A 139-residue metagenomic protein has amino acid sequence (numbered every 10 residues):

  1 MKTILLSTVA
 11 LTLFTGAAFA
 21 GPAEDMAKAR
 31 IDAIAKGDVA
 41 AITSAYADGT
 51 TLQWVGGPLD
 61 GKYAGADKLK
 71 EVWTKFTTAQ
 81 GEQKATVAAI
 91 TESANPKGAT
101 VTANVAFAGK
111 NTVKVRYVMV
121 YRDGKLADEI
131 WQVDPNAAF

Functional and structural regions predicted by a protein language model:
M1-I4, T8: Positively charged n-region of N-terminal signal peptides that target proteins for export
T15-A18: N-terminal signal peptide c-region/cleavage motif recognized by signal peptidases
P22-A40: Short N-terminal segments immediately surrounding and downstream of signal-peptide cleavage
D38-Q53: Short, well-ordered alpha-helical segments enriched in acidic and aromatic residues
Y46, W54, A103-F107, V133: Short beta-strand segments enriched in hydrophobic/aromatic residues within well-folded beta-rich domains
T51-K62: A short gly/proline-enriched turn/hairpin at secondary-structure junctions
D67-N111: Surface-exposed, charged secondary-structure patches
T112-F139: Short beta-strand edge/turn micro-motifs at domain boundaries
